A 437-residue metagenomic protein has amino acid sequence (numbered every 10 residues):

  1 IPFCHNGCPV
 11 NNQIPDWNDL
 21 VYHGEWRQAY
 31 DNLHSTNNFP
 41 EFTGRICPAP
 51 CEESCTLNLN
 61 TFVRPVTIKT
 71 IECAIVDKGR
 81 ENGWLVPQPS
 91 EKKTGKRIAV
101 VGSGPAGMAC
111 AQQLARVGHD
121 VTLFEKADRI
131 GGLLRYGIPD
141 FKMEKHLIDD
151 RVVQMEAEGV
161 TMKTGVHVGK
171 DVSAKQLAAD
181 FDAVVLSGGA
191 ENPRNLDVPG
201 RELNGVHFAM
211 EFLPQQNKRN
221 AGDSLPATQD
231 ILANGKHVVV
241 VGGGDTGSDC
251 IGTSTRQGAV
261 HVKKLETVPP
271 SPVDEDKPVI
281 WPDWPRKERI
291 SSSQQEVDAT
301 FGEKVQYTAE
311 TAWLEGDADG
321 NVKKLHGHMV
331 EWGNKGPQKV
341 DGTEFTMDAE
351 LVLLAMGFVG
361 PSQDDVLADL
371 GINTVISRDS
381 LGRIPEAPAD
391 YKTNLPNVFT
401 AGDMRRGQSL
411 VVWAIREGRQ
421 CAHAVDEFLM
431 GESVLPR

Functional and structural regions predicted by a protein language model:
I1-C4, C8, T43-C47, C51 (+1 more regions): Short cysteine clusters
N6, V10-R45, T61-K92, N217: Ferredoxin-type iron-sulfur electron-transfer modules in oxidoreductases and energy-metabolism complexes
N11-H23, Y30-L33, L59, V63-K69 (+8 more regions): Beta1-alpha1 glycine-rich phosphate/pyrophosphate-binding loop at the start of Rossmann-like nucleotide-binding domains
A74-E91, V153-K170, P193-Q257, I376-A389: Glycine-rich dinucleotide-binding loop and its adjacent helix/turn
K92, R97-V101, D149-P199, A312-G327 (+3 more regions): Feature captures the FAD/FMN-dependent oxidoreductase FAD-binding
I98-V100, V121, V238, V398: Conserved hydrophobic helix-helix packing surfaces used for dimerization/oligomerization
E202-G235, G333-Q408: FAD-site-proximal beta/loop scaffold in flavoenzymes
G247-G252, Q257, L395, A401-L435: A conserved FAD-binding loop/helix module that cradles the flavin
